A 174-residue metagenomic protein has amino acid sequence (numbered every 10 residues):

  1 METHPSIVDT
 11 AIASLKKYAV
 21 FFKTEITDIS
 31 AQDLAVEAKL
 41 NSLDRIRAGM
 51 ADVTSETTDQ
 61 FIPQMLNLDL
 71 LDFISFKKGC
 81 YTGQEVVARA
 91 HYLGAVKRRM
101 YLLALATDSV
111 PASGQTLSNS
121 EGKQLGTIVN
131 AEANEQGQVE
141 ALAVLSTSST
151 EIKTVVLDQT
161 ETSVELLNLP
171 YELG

Functional and structural regions predicted by a protein language model:
M1, A48-V53, V139-L145: Short, exposed beta-strand "edge-strand" segments with a Pro/Gly-rich flavor and a Y/T-containing core
M1, G83, G122: Residue-level signal for inorganic ion chemistry
M1-G49: Acidic, low-complexity central loop/insert segments
H4, Q32, T54, S146-S148: Helix N-cap / beta->alpha transition motif
V20, K77-K78, G122: Hot-dog-fold acyl-thioester-processing enzymes
A35-A104: Anionic-ligand-binding alpha/beta catalytic cores of soluble enzymes and soluble regulatory domains that recognize
L66-F73, A88-G174: Glycine-rich, small/acidic residue-mixed loop/short-helix segments
